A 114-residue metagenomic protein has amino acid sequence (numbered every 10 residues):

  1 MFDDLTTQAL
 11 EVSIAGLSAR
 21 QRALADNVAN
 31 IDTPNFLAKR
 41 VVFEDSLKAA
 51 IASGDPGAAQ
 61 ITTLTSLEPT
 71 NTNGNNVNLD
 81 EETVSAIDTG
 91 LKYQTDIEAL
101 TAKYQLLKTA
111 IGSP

Functional and structural regions predicted by a protein language model:
M1-P114: Amphipathic alpha-helical polymerization modules
